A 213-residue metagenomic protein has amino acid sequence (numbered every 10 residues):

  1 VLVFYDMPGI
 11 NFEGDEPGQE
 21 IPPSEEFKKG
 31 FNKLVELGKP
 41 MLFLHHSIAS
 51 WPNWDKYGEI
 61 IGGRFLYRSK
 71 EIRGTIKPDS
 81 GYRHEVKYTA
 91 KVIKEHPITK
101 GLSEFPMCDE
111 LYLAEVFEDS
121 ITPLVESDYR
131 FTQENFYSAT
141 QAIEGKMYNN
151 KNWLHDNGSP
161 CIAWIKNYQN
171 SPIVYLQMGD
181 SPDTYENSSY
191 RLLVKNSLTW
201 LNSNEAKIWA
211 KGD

Functional and structural regions predicted by a protein language model:
V1-W54: Short alpha-beta junction capping motif
V3-D6, L102, L201, E205: Sec/Tat-exported extracytoplasmic proteins
F27-G30, N53, K94, Y190-V194: Stable alpha-helical elements in mature extracytoplasmic
N32, G58, T99, K195-L198: Non-transmembrane alpha-helical segments in soluble domains of secreted/periplasmic/extracellular proteins
E36-K39, H46, G62, T199-S203: Sec-exported extracytoplasmic/periplasmic mature domains
L44-I143, A210-D213: An acidic, glycine-rich "communication" segment
Q133, S138-D213: Extracellular ligand-binding/catalytic regions of CAZymes and related secreted enzymes and adhesion modules
